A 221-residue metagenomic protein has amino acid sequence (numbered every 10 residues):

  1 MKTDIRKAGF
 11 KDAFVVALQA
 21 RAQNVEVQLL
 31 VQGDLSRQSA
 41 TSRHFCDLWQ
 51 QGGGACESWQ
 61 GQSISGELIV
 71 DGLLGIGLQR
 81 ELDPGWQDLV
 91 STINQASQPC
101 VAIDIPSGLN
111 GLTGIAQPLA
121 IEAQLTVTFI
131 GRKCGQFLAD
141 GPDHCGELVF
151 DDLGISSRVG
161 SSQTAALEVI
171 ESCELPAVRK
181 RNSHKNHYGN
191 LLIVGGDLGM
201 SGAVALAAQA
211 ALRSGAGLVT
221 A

Functional and structural regions predicted by a protein language model:
M1-D34, S39, R43-H44, S63 (+1 more regions): Small-residue (G/A/S/T)-rich helix-start motifs and N-terminal tracts that mark the onset
V15-N94: N-terminal small/polar loop signature for handling phosphorylated ligands or for N-terminal nucleophile
Q51-E57, D83, G108-G111, S172-A177: Short gly/ser/thr-rich secondary-structure transition/capping motifs
A55-S58, C100-A102, T128-F129, T220-A221: Short, hydrophobic beta-strand segments that form beta-sheet elements in well-ordered domains
I64-L68, L73-A165: Internal gly/pro-rich beta-alpha loop/helix module that stabilizes soluble enzyme cofactors or their anionic handles
